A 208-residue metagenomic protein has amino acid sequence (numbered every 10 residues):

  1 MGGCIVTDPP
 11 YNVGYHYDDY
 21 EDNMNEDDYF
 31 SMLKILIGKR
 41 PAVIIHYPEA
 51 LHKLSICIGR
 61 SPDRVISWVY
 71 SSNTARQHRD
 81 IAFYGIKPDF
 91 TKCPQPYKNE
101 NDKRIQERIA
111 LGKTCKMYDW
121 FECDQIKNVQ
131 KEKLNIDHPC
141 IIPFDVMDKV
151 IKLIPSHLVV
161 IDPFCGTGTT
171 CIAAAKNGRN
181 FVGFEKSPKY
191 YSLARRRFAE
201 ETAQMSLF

Functional and structural regions predicted by a protein language model:
M1-Y191: Core catalytic lobe of class I
A194-R195: Conserved SAM-binding loop
F198-F208: Positively charged, low-complexity nucleic-acid-binding target-recognition regions
